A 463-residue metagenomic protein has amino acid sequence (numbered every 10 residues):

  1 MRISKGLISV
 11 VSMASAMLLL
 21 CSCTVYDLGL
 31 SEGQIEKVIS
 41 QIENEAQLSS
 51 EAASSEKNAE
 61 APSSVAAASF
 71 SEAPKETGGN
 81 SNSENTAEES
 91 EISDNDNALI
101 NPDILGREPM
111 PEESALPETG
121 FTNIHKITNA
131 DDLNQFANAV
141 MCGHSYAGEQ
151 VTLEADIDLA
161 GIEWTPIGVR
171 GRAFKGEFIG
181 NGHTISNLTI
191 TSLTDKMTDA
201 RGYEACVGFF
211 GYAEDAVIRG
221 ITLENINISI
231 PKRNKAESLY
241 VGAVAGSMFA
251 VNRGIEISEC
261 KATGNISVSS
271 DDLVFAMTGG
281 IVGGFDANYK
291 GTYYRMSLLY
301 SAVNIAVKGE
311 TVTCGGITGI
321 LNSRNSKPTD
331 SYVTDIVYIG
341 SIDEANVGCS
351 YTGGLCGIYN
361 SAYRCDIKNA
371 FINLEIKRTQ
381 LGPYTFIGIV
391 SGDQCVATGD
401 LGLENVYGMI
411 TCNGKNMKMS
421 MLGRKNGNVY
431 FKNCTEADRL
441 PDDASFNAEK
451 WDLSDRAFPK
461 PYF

Functional and structural regions predicted by a protein language model:
M1-S4: N-terminal secretory signal peptides that target proteins for export/translocation
G6-Y26: Sec-dependent N-terminal signal peptides of Gram-positive bacterial secreted proteins and lipoproteins
A16-L18, L48, S54-S55, A61-S63 (+9 more regions): Short stretches within intrinsically disordered, low-complexity N-terminal or propeptide regions
L20-V38: Sec-dependent signal peptide cleavage junction
T24-G29, E91-F463: Surface-exposed repetitive/solenoidal architectures
Q34, I42, A147-E149: Short N-terminal amphipathic alpha-helices
I42-E118: Ser/Thr/Gly/Pro-rich low-complexity, disordered linker/stalk segments of secreted and cell-surface proteins
